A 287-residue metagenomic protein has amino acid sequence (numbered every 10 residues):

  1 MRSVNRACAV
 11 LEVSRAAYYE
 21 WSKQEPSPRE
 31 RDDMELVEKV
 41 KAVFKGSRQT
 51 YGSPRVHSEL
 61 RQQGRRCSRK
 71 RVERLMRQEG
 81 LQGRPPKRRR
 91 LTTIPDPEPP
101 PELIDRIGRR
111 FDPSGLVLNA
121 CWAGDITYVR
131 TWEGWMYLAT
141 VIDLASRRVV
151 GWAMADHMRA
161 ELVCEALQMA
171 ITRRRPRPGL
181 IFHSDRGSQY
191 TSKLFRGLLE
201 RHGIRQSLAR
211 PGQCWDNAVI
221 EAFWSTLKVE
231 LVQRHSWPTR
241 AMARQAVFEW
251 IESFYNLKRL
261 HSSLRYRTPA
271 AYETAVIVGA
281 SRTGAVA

Functional and structural regions predicted by a protein language model:
M1-A287: Charged DNA-binding/catalytic regions of mobile-element recombinases
